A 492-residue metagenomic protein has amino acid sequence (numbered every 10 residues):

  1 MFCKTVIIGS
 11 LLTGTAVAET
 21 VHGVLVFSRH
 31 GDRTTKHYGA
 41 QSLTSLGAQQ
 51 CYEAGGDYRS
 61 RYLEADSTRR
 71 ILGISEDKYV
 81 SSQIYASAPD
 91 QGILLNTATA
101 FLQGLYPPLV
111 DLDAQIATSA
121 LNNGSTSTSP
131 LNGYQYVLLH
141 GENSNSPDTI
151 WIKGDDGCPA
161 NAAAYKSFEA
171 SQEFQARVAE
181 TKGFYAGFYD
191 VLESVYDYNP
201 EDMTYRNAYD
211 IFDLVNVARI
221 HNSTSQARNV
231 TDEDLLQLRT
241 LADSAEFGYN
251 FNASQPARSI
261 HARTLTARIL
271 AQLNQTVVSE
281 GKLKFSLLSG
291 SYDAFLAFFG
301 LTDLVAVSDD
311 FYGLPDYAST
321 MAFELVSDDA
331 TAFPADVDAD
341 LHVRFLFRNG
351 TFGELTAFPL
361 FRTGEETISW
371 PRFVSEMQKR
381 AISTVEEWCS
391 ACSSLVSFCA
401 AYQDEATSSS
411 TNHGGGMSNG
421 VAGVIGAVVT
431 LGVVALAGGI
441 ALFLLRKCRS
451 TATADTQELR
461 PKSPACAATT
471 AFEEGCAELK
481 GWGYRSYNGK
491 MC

Functional and structural regions predicted by a protein language model:
M1-T20, K490-C492: Fungal secretory targeting signals
E19-Q83, P89-S286, Y292-C492: Signature for phosphate-centric chemistry
